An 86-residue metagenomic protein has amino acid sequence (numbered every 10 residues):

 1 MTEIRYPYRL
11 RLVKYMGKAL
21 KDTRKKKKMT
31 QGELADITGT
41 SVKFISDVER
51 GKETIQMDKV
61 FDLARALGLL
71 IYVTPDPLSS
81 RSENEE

Functional and structural regions predicted by a protein language model:
T2-E3, Y72-E86: Short, charged recognition helix plus adjacent turn of helix-turn-helix-like nucleic-acid-binding domains
T2-K26: A short, Lys/Arg-rich alpha-helix, primarily the initiator
K18-E33, I37, D62: Short basic helix-loop element that most often maps to the first helix and adjoining turn of HTH DNA-binding modules
G39-E53: Recognition helix of helix-turn-helix/homeodomain-like DNA-binding domains that insert into the DNA major groove
D58-V73: DNA major-groove recognition helix of helix-turn-helix/homeodomain DNA-binding modules
